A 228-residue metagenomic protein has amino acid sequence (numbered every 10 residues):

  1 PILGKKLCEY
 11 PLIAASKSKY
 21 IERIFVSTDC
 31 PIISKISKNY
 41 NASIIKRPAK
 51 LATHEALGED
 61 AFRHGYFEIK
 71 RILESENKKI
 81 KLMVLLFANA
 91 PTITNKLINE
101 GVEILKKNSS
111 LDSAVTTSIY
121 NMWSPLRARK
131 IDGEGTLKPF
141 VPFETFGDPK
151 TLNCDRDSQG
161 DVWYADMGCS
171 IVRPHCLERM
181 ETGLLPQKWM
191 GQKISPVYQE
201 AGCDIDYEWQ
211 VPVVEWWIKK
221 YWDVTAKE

Functional and structural regions predicted by a protein language model:
P1-S27: N-terminal glycine-rich phosphate-binding loop and ensuing alpha1 helix
I21, K78-I80, N108-L111: Short, high-confidence coil segments that cap the C-terminus of an alpha-helix and link into the following beta-strand
F25, P31-V84, T92-E100: Short phosphate-binding loop-to-helix
P31, H175-C176, W209: Alpha-helix/helix-capping structural signal
A49, F87, S118-I119: Histidine-centered beta-alpha loop that forms part of the nucleotide-sugar donor binding/catalytic region in diverse
D60, H64, P91-L185, S195-Y198: Conserved core of the sugar-phosphate nucleotidyltransferase
E68-N77, N108, T182-K188: Alpha-helix termini
R179, K188, S195-E228: Hydrophobic helical membrane-anchoring modules
